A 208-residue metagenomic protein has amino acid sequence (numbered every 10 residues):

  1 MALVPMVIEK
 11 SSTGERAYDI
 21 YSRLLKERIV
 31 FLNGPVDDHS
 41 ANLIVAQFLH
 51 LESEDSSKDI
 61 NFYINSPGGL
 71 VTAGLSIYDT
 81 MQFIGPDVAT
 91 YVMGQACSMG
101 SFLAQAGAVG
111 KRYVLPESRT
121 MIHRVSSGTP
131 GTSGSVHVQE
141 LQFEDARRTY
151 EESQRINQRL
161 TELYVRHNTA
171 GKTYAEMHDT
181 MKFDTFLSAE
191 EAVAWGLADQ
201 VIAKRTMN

Functional and structural regions predicted by a protein language model:
M1-N208: Terminal-region recognition feature
